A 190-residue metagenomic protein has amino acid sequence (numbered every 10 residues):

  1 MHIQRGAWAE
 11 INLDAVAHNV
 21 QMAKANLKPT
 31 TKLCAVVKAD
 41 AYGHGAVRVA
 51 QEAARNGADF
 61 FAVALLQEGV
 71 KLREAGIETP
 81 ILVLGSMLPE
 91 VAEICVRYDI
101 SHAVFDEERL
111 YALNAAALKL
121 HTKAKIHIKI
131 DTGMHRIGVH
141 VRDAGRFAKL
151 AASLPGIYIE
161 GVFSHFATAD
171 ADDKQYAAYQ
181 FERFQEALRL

Functional and structural regions predicted by a protein language model:
I3, A7-E10, A17-H18, T31-L190: Active-site-proximal beta-alpha core segment in soluble small-molecule metabolic enzymes
